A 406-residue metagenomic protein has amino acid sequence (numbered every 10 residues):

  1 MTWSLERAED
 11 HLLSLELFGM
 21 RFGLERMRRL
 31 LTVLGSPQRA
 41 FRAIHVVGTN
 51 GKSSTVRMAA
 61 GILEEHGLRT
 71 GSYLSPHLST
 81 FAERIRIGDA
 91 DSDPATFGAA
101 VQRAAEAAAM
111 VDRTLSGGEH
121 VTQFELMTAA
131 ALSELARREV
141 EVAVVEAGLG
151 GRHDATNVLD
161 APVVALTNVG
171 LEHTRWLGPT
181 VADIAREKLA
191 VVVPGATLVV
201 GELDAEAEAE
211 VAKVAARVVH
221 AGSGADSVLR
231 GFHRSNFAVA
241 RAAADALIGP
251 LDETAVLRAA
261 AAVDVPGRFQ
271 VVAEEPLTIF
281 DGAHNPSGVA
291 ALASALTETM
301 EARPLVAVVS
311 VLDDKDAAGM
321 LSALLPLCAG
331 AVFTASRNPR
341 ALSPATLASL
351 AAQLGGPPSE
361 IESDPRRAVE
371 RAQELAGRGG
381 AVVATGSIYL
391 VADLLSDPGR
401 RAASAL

Functional and structural regions predicted by a protein language model:
M1-N50, S54-R69, L78-T80, V199: N-terminal leader/targeting and accessory segments in enzymes
F18-G19, L24-R39, E65-L159, R175-L177: ATP-dependent carboxylate-amine ligase catalytic core
L30, A59, L63, T128-L135 (+3 more regions): Buried hydrophobic packing segments
A40-R42, V142-A147, D154-A165, V169-L171 (+2 more regions): Nucleotide phosphate-binding/pyrophosphate-handling subdomain across enzymes that bind or process nucleotide phosphates
V111-L115, L126, R138-E146, A161-T254: Acidic, Mg2+-coordinating active-site environments of NTP-dependent enzymes
E139-E141, A302, G377-G379: Short, high-confidence coil segments that cap the C-terminus of an alpha-helix and link into the following beta-strand
L203-V219, R234, D245, L277-T278 (+1 more regions): C-terminal helical cap/extension that packs against the catalytic core of soluble nucleotide-cofactor enzymes
S387: Active-site-proximal loop/hinge segments that shape catalytic or ion-binding/gating pockets
